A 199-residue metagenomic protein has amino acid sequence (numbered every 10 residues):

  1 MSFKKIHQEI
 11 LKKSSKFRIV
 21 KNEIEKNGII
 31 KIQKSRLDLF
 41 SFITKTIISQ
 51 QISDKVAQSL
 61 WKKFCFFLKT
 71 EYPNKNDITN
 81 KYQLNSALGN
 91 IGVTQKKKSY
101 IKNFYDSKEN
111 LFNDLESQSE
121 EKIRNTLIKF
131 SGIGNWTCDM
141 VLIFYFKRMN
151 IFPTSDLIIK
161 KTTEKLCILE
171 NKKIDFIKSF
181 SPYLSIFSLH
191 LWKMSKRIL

Functional and structural regions predicted by a protein language model:
M1-I32, K98-N103, E116-K122, N135-L199: C-terminal accessory module of base-excision DNA glycosylases/AP lyases that mediates lesion recognition and DNA
I19-V20, I52-S53, A57-K129, S179-S181: Alpha-helical ds-nucleic-acid-binding substructure associated with the helix-hairpin-helix region of base-excision DNA
E25-F40, C65: Helix-loop segments that flank and shape redox-cofactor active sites
S35-Q51: Alpha-helical scaffold segments that form or flank carboxylate-/histidine-based iron centers
L39-T44, V56-L60, K97-Y100, T137 (+1 more regions): Residue-level detector of well-ordered alpha-helical segments, enriched for hydrophobic/aromatic packing positions
F42-I47, K63, Q83-A87, K122-T126 (+4 more regions): A general alpha-helix detector
